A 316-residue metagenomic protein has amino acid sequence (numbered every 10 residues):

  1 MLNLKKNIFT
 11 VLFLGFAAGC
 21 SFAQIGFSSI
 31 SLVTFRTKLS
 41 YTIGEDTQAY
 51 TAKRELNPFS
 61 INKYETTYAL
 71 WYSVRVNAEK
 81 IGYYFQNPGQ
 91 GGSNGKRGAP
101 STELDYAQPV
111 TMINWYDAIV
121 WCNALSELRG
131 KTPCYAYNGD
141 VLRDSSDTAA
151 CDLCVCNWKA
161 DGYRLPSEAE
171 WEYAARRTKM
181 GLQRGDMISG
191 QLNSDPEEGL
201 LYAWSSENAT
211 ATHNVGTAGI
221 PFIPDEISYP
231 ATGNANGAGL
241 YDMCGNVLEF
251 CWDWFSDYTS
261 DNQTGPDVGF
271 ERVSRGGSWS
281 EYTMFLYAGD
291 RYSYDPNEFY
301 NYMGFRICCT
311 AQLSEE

Functional and structural regions predicted by a protein language model:
M1-F9: Bacterial N-terminal signal peptides that target proteins for export
T10-A18: Bacterial N-terminal signal peptides
G19-A23: Sec/Tat signal peptide C-region and signal peptidase I cleavage site
I25-N87, P109-E127, A174, C244-G245: A short glycine-rich, aromatic-capped structural motif
K38-P58, Y84-F85, T210-A235, F285-Y302: Short, polar loop/linker segments at the starts of domains and inter-domain junctions
L104-D105: Surface-exposed, flexible coil segments in extracellular/virion-facing regions
W115-Y287: Functional-site microenvironments in short loops/helix caps that host divalent-cation chemistry
N301-E316: Short, structured beta-strand segments at or near domain termini in extracellular proteins/domains
